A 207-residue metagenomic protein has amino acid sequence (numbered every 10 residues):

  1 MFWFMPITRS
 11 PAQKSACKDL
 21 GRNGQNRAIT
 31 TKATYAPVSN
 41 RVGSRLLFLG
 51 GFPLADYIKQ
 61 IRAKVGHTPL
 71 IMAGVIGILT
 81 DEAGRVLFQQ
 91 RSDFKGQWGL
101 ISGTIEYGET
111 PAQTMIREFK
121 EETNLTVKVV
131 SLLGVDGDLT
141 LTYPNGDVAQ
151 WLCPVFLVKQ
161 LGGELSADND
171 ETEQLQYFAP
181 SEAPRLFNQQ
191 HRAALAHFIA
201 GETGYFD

Functional and structural regions predicted by a protein language model:
F2, P6-R9, G24, T30-K32: Alpha-helix boundary/capping motif
S39-G51, G96, L165-D207: Nudix hydrolase/Nudix homology domain
F48-I76: Acidic, metal-coordinating catalytic segment for phosphate/diphosphate chemistry, firing primarily on the Nudix
D81-E121: Conserved Nudix-box catalytic region and its N-terminal flanking loop in Nudix hydrolases and closely related
T126-V135: A short coil-to-beta-strand element that immediately follows conserved catalytic motifs
D136-E164: Active-site-adjacent beta-strand/loop module that shapes the phosphate/pyrophosphate-binding cleft
